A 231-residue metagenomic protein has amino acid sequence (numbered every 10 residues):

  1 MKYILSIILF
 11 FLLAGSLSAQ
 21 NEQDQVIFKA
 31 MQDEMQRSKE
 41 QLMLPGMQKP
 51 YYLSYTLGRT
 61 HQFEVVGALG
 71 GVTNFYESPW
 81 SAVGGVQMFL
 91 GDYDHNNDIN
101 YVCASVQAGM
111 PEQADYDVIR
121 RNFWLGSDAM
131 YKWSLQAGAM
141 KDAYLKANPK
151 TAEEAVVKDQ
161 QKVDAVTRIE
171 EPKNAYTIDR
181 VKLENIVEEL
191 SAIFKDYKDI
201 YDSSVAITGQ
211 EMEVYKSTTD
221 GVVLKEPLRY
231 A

Functional and structural regions predicted by a protein language model:
M1-L5: Positively charged n-region of N-terminal signal peptides that target proteins for export
S6-S16: Bacterial N-terminal signal peptides
S18-A231: Active-site bordering "gate/hinge" segments that shape substrate access to catalytic or cofactor-binding pockets
